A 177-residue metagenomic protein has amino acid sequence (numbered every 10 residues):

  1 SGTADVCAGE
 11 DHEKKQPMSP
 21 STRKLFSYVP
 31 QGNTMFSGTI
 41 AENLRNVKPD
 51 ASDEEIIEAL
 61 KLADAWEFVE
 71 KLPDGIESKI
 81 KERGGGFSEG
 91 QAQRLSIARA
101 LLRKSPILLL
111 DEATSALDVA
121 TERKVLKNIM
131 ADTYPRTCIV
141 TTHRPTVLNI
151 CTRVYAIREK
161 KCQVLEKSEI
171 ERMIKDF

Functional and structural regions predicted by a protein language model:
S1-D11, R153, C162: ABC nucleotide-binding domain "signature motif"
T3-C7, E13-Q16, A41-E82, L126-K127 (+1 more regions): ABC ATPase nucleotide-binding domain helical subdomain, centered on the C-loop/LSGGQ "ABC signature"
R23: Conserved catalytic core of two-component sensor histidine kinases
F26-G32, I40-N43, A59-A63, S78-F177: ABC-family ATPase nucleotide-binding domain "signature/switch" substructure
S37: The conserved phosphate-sensing helix
